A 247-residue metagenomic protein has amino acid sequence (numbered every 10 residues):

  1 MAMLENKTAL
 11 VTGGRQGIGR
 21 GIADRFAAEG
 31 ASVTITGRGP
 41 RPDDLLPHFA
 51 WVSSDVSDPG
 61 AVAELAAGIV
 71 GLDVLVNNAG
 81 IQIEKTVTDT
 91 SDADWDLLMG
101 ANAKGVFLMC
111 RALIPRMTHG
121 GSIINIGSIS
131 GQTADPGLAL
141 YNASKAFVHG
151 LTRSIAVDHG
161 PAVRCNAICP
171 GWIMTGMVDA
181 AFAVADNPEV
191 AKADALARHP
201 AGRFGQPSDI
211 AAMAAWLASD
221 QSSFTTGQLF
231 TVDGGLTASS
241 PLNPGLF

Functional and structural regions predicted by a protein language model:
R15-Q16: Conserved glycine-rich cofactor-binding loop
T86-V87, S91-D96, A195: Substrate-binding pocket helix/loop in short-chain dehydrogenase/reductase
C110, S144, T152: Active-site helix of classical SDR
P115, V157-P161, S223: Alpha-helical segment proximal to the catalytic Tyr-Lys
S128: Residue(s) in the substrate-gating loop at a strand-loop-helix junction that position the organic substrate next
G160-R164, C169, T225-T226: Short, small/polar-rich loop/turn modules that mediate ligand/substrate recognition or access, typified
T226-F247: Short C-terminal tail/terminal secondary-structure segment of NAD(P)H-dependent dehydrogenase/reductase domains
